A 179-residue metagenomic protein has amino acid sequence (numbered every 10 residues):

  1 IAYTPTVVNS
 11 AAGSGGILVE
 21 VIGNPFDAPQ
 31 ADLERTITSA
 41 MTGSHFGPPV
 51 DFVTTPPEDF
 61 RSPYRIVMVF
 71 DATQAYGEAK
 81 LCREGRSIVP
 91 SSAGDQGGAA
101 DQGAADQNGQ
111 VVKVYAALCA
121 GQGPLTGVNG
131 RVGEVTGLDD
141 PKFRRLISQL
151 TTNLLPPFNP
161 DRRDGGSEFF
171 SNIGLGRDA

Functional and structural regions predicted by a protein language model:
I1-T42: A structural "domain/chain start" motif
F26-E34, G109, T136-I147: Solvent-exposed, acidic/flexible segments
I37-H45, Q122, L150-L154, F158 (+1 more regions): Sec/Tat-exported extracytoplasmic proteins
M41-T55, A120, V128: Extracellular or exported targeting regions of proteins
D51-T73, S167-N172: Acidic helix-start/capping segments at beta-turn-to-alpha-helix junctions
F60-Y115: Surface-exposed short loop/turn segments
Q107-E134: Amphipathic beta-strand/beta-sheet edge segments enriched in Tyr/Trp
V135-A179: C-terminal/domain-edge helix-coil "capping" segments
